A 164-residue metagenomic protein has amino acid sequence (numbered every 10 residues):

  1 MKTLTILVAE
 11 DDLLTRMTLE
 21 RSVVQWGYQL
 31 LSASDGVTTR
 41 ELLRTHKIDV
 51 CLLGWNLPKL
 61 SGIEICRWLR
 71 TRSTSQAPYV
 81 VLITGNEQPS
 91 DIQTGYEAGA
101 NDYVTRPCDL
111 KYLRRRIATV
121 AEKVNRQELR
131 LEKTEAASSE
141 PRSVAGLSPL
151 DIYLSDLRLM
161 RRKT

Functional and structural regions predicted by a protein language model:
L13-L31: Two-component/phosphorelay signaling modules centered on CheY-like receiver
D35, S61-E64: Acidic catalytic/metal-coordinating carboxylates
E41, I63-Q76: Short amphipathic alpha-helix used as the core "switch/output" element in two-component signaling
G54, T84: Active-site residues of response regulator receiver
P58, Q88, P107: The feature encodes the CheY-like receiver
E64, E87-D102: Alpha4 helix (beta4-alpha4-beta5 surface) of REC/receiver domains from two-component response regulators
C108-I117: C-terminal output helix
E122-T164: CheY-like receiver
